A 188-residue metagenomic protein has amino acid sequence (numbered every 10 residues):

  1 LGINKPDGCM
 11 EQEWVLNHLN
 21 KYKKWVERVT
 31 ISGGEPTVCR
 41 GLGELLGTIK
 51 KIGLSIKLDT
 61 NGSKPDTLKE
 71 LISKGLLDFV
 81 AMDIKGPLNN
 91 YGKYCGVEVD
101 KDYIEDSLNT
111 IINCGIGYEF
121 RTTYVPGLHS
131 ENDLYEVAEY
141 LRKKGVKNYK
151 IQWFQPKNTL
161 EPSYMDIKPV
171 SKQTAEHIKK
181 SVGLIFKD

Functional and structural regions predicted by a protein language model:
L1-W14: Canonical Radical SAM [4Fe-4S] cluster-binding loop centered on the CxxxCxxC motif and its immediate flanking residues
N4-P6, Y91-K101, P169-Q173: A short acidic, glycine-rich active-site loop that binds or catalyzes chemistry on phosphate/adenosine moieties
C9-Q12, E131, K172: Electropositive phosphate-/nucleotide-binding environments in soluble metabolic enzymes
L16-R28, T37-Y164: Conserved AdoMet/S-adenosylmethionine-binding subsite of the radical SAM
G34: Short, charge-patterned binding micro-sites
I104-E105, Y118, T159-D188: Short acidic, glycine/proline-enriched helix-loop-strand junctions
